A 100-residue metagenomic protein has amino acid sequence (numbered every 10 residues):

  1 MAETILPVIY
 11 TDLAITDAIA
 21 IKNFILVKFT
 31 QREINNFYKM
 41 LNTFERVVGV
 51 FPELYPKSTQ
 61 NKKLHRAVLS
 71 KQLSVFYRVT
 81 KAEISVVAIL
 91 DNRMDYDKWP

Functional and structural regions predicted by a protein language model:
M1, L64, K71, M94-Y96: Extended low-complexity intrinsically disordered regions
M1-M40: Arg/Lys-rich, positively charged N-terminal/basic patches that mediate binding to nucleic acids
I9, L41-E45, V68: PIN-domain endoribonuclease scaffold, especially VapC-family toxins
A20, F24, V47, F51-L54: Amphipathic, soluble alpha-helical interaction motifs
K28, N36, N42, V47-F51 (+1 more regions): Amphipathic, hydrophobic secondary-structure cores in small proteins
I34, P56-S58, K98: Short, hydrophobic secondary-structure boundary micro-motifs
V50-E83: Basic/aromatic recognition patch in beta-strand/loop cores that engages polyanionic ligands
L73-S74, R78-P100: Enriched for short, Lys/Arg-rich terminal
